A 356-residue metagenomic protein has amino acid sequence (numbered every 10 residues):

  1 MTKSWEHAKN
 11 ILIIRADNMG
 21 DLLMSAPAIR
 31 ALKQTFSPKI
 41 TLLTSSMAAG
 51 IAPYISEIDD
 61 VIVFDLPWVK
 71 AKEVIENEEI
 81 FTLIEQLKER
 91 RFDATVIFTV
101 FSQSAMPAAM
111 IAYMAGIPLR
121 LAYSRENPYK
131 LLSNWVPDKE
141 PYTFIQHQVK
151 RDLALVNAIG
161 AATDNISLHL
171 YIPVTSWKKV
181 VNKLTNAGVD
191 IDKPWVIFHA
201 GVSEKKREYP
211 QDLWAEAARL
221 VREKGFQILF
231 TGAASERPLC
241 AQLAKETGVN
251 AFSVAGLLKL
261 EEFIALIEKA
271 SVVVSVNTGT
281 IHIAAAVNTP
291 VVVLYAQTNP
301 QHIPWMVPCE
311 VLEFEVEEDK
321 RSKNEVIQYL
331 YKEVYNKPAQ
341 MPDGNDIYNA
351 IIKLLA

Functional and structural regions predicted by a protein language model:
M1-A356: Catalytic machinery of carbohydrate-active enzymes, primarily nucleotide-sugar-dependent glycosyltransferases
